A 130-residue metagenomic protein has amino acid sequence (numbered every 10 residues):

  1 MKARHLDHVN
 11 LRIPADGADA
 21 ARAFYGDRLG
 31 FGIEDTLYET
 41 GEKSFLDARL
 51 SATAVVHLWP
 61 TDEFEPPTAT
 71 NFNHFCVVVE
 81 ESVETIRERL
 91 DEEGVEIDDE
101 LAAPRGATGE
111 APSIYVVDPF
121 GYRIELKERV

Functional and structural regions predicted by a protein language model:
M1-R22, N73-F75, V130: N-terminal beta-strand motif that seeds the catalytic metal site of vicinal oxygen chelate
M1-R4, E92-V130: Vicinal oxygen chelate
R12, C76-E80, V117: Short hydrophobic/aromatic beta-strand micro-patches that form the beta-sheet surface supporting nucleotide- or nucleic
R12-V56: Core segments of cupin and vicinal oxygen chelate
G17-A20, S82-R87: Short, conserved charged micro-motifs
T36-Y38, D62-E63, L101-G106: Short, solvent-exposed loop/turn elements at beta->coil junctions and helix N-caps that rim active or binding pockets
S44-L46, N73, E110-I114: Short beta-strand micro-motifs in enzyme catalytic cores
L58-V79: Helix-adjacent hinge/juxtasegments
